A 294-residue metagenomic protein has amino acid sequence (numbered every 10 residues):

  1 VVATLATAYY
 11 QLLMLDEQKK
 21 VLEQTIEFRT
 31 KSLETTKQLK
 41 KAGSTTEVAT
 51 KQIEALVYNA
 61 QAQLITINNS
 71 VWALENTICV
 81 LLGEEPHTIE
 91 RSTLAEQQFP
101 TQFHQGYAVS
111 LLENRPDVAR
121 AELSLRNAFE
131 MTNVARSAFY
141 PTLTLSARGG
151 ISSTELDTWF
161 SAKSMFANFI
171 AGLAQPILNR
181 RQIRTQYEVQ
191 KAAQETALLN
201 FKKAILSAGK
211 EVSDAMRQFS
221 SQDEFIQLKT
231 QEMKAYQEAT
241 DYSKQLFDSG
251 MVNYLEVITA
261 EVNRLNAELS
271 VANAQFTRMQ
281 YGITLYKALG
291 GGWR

Functional and structural regions predicted by a protein language model:
V1, V48, Q52, P116-L123 (+5 more regions): Sec/SRP-type N-terminal targeting helices
V1-Y107, Q218, Y242, N263-R264 (+1 more regions): Periplasmic alpha-helical coiled-coil/stalk elements that build and connect Gram-negative outer-membrane
T30-K31, N59-H87, A135, Q222 (+1 more regions): Short segments within alpha-helical structural elements
G149-S153, I177: Transmembrane beta-strands of outer-membrane beta-barrel pores
S153-W159: A short, acidic/glycine-rich surface segment
